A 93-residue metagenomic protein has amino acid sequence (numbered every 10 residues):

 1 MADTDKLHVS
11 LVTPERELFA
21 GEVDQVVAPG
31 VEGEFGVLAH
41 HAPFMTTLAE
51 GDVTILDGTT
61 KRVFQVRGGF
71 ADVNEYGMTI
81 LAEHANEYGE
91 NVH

Functional and structural regions predicted by a protein language model:
A2-D3: Sequence/structural signature of small/polar-enriched beta-strand/turn repeats that build beta-strand-rich repeat
H8-H93: Compact, glycine-rich, soluble single-domain proteins
